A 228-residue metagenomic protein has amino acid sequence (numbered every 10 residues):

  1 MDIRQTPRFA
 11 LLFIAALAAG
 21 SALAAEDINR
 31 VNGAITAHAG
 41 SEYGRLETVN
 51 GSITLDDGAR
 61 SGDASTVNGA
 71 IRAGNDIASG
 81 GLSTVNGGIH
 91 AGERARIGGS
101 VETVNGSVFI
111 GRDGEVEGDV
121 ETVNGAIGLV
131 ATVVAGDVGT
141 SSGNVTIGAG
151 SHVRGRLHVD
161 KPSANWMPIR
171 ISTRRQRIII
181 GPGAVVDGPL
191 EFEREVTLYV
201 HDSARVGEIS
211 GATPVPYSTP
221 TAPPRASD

Functional and structural regions predicted by a protein language model:
M1-D228: Intrinsically disordered, low-complexity terminal regions
